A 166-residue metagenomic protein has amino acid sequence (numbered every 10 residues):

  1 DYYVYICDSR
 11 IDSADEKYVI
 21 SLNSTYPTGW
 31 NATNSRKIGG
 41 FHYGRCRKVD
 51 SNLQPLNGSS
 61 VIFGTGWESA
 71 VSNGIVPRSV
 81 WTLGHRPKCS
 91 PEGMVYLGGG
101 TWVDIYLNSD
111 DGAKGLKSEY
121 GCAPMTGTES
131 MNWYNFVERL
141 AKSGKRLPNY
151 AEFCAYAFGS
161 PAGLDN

Functional and structural regions predicted by a protein language model:
D1-S90: Beta-strand-rich solenoidal segments
K48, G58-F63, W67-G74, S79-N166: Short aromatic-cysteine micro-motif
